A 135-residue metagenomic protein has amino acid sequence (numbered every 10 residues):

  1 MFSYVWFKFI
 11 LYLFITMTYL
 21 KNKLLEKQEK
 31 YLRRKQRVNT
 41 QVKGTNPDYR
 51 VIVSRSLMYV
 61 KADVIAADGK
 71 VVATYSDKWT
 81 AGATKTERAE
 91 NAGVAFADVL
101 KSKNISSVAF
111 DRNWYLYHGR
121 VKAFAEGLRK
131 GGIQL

Functional and structural regions predicted by a protein language model:
F2-K61, I65-A67, V72, K130-G131: Intrinsically disordered, Lys/Arg-rich N-terminal extensions and targeting peptides of nucleic-acid-associated proteins
Y4-T16, K70, S76-L135: Extended polybasic, low-complexity segments that bind anionic RNA or targeting/receptor surfaces
